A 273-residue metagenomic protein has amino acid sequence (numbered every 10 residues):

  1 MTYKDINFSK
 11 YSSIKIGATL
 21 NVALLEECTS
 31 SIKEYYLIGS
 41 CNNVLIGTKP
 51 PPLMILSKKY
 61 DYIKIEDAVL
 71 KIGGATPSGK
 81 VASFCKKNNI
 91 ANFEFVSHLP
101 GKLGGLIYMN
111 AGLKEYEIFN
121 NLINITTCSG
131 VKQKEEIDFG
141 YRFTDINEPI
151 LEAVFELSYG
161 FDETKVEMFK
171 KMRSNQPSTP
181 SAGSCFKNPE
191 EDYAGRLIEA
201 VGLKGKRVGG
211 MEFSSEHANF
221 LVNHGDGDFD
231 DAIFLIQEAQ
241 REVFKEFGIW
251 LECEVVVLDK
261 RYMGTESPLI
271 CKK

Functional and structural regions predicted by a protein language model:
M1-I38, L269-K273: N-terminal, positively charged, Ser/Thr/Ala/Gly-biased leader segments that form transit/presequence-like amphipathic
M1-N21, L53-G74: Active-site-proximal helix-loop elements at catalytic-domain edges
Y3, S9-S13, C128-E242, E246-K273: Phosphate/pyrophosphate- and phosphate-bearing ligand-binding catalytic cores of soluble enzymes
K15-A18, A23-E27, L45-Y62, Y108-E135 (+1 more regions): Structural signature of FAD isoalloxazine-binding scaffolds in flavoprotein oxidoreductases
T29-L37, K58-L106: FAD-binding glycine-rich core of flavoenzymes that anchor FAD
I32, G39-N43, G47-T48: Glycine/small-residue-rich interface belts in oligomeric ring/scaffold proteins and their assembly partners
I38-N43, G74, H224: Glycine-rich beta-strand-to-loop/alpha-helix junction loops that act as flexible
N92-I123, S181: A gly/ser-rich beta-alpha-beta helix-loop segment of oxidoreductase catalytic cores
